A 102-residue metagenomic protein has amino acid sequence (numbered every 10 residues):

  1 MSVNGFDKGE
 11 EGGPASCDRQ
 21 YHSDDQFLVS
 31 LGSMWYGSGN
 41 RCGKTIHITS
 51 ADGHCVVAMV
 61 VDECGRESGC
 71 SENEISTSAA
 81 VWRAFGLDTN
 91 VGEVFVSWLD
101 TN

Functional and structural regions predicted by a protein language model:
M1-N102: Secreted/periplasmic proteins
